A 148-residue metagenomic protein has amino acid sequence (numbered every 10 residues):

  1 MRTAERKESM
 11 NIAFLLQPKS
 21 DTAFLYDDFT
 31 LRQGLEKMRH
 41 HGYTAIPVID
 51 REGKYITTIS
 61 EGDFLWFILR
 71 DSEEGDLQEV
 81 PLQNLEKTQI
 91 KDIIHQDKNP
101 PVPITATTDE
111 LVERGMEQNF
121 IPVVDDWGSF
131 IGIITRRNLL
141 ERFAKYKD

Functional and structural regions predicted by a protein language model:
M1-D148: Tandem CBS (Cystathionine beta-synthase) repeat/Bateman regulatory domains
